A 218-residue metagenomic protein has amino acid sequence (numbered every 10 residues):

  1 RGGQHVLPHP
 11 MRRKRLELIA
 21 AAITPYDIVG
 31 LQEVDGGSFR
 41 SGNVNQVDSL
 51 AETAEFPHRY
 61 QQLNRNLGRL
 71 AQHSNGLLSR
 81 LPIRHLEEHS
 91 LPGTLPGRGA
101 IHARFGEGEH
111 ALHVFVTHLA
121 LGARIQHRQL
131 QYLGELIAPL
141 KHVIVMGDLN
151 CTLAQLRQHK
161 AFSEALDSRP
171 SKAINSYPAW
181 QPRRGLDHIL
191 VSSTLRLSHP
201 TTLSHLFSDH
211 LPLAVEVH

Functional and structural regions predicted by a protein language model:
R1-T53, N66-G68, Q131: N-terminal, active-site-proximal structural segment of metallo-dependent hydrolase catalytic domains
G2-H9, V34-G37, E87-L91, F115-A123: Surface-exposed cleft-lining segments at the edges of enzyme active sites
R15-L18, H89-L91, R98-I101: Alpha-helical scaffolding within the catalytic cores of extracellular/periplasmic polymer-degrading hydrolases
L18-S41, A103, H113-T117, Q129 (+4 more regions): Active-site beta-strand/loop signature of hydrolases that rely on acidic residues for catalysis
S38-N43, P57-S79, P96, H127 (+1 more regions): Active site of divalent-metal-dependent phosphoester/diester hydrolases
S49-A54, L136, Q158-F162: Alpha-helical structural signal in soluble globular domains
T53-R59, R84: Short helix C-cap/helix-to-loop transition motifs enriched in small/turn-promoting residues
H73, S79-R84, G97-V116, V217: Beta-strand-turn-beta hairpins that frame and shape the catalytic cleft of phosphate-ester-processing enzymes
